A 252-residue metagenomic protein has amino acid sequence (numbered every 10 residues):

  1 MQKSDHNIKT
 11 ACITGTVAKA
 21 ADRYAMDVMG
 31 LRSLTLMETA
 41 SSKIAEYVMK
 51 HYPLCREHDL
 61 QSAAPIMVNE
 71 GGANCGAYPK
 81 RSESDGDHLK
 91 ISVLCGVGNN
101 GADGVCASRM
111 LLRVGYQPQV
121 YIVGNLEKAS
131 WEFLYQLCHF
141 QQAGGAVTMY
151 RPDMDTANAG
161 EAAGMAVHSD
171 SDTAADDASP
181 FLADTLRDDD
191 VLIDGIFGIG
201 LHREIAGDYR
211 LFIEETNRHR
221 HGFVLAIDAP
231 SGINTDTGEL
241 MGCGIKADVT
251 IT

Functional and structural regions predicted by a protein language model:
M1-E70, Y78-R81, G86-D87: Positively charged, low-complexity intrinsically disordered leader regions
Q2-K3, N7-I13, A64-E70, C75-P79 (+1 more regions): Glycine-rich phosphate/dinucleotide-binding loop and adjoining beta-alpha-beta core of small-molecule
